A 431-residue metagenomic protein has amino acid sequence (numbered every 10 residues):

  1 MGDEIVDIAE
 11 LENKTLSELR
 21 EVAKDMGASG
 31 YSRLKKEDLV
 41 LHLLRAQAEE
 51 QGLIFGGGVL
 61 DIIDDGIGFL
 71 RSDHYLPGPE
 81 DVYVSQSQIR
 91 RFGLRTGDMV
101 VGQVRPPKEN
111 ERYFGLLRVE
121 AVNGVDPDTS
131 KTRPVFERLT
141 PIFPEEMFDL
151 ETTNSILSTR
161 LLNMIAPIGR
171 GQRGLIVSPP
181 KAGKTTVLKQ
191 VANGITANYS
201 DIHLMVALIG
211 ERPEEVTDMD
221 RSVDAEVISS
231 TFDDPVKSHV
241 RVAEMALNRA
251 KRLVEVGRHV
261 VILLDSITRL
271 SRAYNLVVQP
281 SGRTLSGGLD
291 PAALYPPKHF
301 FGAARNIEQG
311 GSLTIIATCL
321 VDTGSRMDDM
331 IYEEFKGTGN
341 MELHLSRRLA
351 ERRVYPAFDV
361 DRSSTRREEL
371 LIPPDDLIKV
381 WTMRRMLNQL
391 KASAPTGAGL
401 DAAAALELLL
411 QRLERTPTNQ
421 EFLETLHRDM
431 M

Functional and structural regions predicted by a protein language model:
M1-L16, E21, F55, I63-D65 (+2 more regions): N-terminal intrinsically disordered, low-complexity tails of helicases
M1-Q51: Basic helix-extension-helix modules of the SAP/HeH family
E12, G30, E49-G102: S1/OB-fold single-stranded RNA-binding interface
A23-V40, D81, Q88-P134: Conserved glycine-bearing catalytic or ligand-binding loops at nucleotide- and phosphate-handling centers of large
L43-R45, I62-D64, S72-H74, Q86 (+14 more regions): Flexible glycine-/small-residue-rich
L53-G56, L157-L161, A246-K251, F300: Phosphate-interacting basic helix/loop segments used at nucleotide- and nucleic-acid interfaces
L94, P106-I176, A182: P-loop NTP-binding catalytic core
G174, A182-G183, V191-M431: P-loop NTPase catalytic core
